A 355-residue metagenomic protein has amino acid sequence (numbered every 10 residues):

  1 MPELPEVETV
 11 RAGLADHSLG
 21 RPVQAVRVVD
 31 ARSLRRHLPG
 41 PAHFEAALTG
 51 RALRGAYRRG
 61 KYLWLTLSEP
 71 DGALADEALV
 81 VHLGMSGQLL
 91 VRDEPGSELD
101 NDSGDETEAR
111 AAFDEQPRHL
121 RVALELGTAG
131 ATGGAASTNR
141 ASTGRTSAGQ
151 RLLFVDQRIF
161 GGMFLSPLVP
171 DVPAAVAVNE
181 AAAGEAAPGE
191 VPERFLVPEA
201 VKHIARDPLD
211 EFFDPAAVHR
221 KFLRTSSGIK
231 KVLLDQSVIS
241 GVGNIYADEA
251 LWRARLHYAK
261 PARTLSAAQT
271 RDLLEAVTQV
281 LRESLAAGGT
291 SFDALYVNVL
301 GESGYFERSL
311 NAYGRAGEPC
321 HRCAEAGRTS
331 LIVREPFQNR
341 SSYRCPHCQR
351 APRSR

Functional and structural regions predicted by a protein language model:
M1-R355: Structured catalytic/nucleic-acid-binding cores of DNA maintenance enzymes
